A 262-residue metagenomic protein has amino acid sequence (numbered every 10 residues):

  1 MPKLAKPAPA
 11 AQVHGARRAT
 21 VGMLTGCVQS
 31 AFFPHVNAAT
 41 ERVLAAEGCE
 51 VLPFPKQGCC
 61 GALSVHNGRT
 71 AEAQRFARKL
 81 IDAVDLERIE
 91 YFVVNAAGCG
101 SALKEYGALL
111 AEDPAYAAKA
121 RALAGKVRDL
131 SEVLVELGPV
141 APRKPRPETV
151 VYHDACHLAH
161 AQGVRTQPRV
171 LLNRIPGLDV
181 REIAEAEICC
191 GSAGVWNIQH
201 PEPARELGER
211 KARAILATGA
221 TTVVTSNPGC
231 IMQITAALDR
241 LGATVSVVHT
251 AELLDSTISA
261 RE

Functional and structural regions predicted by a protein language model:
M1-E262: Iron-sulfur cluster-binding electron-transfer modules in prokaryotic oxidoreductases
